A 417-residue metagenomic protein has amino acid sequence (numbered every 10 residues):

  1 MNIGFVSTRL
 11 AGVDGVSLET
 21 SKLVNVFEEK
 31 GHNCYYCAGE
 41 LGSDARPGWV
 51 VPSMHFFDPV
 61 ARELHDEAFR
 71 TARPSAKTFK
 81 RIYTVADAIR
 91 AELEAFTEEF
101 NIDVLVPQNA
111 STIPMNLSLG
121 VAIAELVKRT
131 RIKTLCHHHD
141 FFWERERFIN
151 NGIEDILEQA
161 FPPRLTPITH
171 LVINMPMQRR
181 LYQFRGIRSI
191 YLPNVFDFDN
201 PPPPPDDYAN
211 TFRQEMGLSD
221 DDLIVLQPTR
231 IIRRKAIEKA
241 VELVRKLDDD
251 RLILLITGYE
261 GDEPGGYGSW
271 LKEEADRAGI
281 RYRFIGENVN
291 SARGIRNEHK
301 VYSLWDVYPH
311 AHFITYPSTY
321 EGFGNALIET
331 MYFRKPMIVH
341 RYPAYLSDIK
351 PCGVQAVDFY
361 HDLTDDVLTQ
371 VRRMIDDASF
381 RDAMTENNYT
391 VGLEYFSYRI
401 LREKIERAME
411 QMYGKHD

Functional and structural regions predicted by a protein language model:
E29, Y35-V104, N290: A conserved catalytic-core segment of Leloir-type glycosyltransferases
N151-P203, D207, W270: A short, active-site helix/loop in glycosyltransferases that binds the activated sugar's phosphate group
N210-Q214, S219-K235, V241-V244, L254-I256: Conserved donor-binding/catalytic core segment of Leloir-type glycosyltransferases
R251, G265-D306, G353: Nucleotide-activated donor-binding/catalytic signature segment of Leloir-type glycosyltransferases, i.e., the conserved
T319: Aromatic "clamp/platform" in nucleotide-sugar-dependent glycosyltransferases that forms part of the donor/acceptor
P336-H340, A356-V357: Short hydrophobic beta-strand element within catalytic cores of glycosyltransferases and related nucleotide-activated
L346-R372, S379-D382: Change "using UDP/GDP/dTDP sugars" to "using nucleotide sugars
D376-E410: A charged, aromatic-enriched C-terminal amphipathic alpha-helix characteristic of glycosyltransferases across folds
